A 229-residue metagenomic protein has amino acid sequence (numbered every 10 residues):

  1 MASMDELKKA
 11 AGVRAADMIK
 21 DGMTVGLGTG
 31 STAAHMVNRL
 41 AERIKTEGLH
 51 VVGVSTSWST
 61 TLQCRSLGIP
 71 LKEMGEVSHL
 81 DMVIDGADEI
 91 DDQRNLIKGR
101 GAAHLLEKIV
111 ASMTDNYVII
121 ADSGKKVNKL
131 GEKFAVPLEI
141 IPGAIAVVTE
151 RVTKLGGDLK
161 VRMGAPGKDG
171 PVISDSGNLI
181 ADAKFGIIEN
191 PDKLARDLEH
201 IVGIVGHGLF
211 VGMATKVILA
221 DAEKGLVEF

Functional and structural regions predicted by a protein language model:
M1-M82: N-terminal glycine-/serine-/threonine-rich phosphate-binding loop
A2-A10, W58-F229: Conserved phosphate- and dinucleotide-binding cores of soluble alpha/beta proteins, encompassing both enzyme active
